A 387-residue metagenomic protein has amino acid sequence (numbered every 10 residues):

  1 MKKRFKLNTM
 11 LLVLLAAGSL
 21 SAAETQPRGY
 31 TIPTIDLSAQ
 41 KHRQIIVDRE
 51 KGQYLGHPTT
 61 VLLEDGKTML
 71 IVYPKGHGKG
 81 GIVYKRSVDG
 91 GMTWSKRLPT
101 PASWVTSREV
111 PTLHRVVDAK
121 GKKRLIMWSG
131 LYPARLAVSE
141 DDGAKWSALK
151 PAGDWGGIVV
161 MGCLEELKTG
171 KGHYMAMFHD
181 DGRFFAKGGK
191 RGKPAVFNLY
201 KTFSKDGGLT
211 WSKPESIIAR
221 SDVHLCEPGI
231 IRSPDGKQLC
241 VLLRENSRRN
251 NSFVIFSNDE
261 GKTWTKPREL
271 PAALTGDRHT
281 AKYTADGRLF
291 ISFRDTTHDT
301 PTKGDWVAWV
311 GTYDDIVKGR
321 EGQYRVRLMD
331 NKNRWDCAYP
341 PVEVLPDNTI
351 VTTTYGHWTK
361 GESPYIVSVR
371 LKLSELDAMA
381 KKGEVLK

Functional and structural regions predicted by a protein language model:
M1-L11: Bacterial N-terminal signal peptides that target proteins for export
T9-S19: Bacterial N-terminal signal peptides
A23-K387: Asp-box/BNR beta-propeller blade signature and adjacent active/binding-site loops in extracellular glycan-interacting
